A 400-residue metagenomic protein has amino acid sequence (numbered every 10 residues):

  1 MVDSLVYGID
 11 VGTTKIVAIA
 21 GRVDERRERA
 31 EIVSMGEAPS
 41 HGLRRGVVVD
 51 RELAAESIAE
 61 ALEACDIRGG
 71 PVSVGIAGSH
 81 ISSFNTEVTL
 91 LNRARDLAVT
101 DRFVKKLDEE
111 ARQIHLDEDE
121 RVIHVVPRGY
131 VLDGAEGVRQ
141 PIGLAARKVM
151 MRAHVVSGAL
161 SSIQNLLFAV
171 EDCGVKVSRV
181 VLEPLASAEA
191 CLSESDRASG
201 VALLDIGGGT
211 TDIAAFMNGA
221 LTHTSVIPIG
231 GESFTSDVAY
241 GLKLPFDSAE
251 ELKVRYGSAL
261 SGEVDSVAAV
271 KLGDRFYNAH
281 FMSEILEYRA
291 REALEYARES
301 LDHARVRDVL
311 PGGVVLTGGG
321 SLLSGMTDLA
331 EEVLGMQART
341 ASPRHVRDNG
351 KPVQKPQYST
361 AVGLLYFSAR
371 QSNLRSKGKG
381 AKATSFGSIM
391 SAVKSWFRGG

Functional and structural regions predicted by a protein language model:
M1-K15, I19-L203, A220-L221, G231 (+6 more regions): Nucleotide/phosphate-binding catalytic cleft detector across ATP-hydrolyzing and phosphate-transferring enzymes
I16, A188-E189, G208-A214, L323-S324: Short glycine/serine/threonine-rich phosphate/pyrophosphate-binding segments that cradle anionic phosphate groups
V74-S79, G312-L322, A341: Glycine-rich beta-strand-to-loop/alpha-helix junction loops that act as flexible
S193-S195, G320-V333: Short glycine/threonine-rich loop-to-helix capping motif typified by GTGT followed within a few residues by an Asp-Pro
S199-D237: Glycine-rich phosphate-binding loop of actin/hexokinase-like ATP-binding domains
F234-F246: Catalytic P-loop NTP-binding/switch module of NTPases
A297, L316, L364: Hydrophobic, well-ordered secondary-structure elements that form the walls of internal hydrophobic environments
M326-D348, P352-V353: Catalytic phosphate/nucleotide-handling subdomain of diverse soluble enzymes
